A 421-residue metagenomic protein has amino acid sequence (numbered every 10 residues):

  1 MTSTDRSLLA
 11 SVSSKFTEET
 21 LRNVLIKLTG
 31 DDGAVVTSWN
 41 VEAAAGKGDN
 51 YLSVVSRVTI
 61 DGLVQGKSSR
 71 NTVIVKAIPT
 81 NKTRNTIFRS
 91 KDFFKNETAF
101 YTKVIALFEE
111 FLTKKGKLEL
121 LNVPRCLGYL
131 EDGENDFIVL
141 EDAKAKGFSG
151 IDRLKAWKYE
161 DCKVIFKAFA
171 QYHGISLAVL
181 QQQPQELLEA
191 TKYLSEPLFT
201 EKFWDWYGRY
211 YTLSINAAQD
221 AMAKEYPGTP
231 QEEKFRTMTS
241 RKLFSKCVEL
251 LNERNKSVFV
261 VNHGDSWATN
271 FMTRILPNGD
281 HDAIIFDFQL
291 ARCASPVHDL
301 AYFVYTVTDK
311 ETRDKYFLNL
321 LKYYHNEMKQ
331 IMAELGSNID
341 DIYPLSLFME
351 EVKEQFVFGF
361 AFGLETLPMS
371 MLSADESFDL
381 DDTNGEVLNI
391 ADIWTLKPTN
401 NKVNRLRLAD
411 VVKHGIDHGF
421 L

Functional and structural regions predicted by a protein language model:
T2, S7, K144-H263, M272-N278 (+1 more regions): ATP-dependent phospho-/nucleotidyl transfer catalytic cores
T2-V41: Juxta-kinase regulatory segment immediately upstream of eukaryotic protein kinase catalytic domains
F16, N96, E160, V164-K167 (+9 more regions): Generic recognition of stable, solvent-exposed alpha-helical segments in well-folded globular domains
E42-N216, R292, P296-V297, T312 (+1 more regions): Conserved ATP-binding subdomain of kinase catalytic cores across diverse folds
D49-L63, I74, T239-P296: Active-site acidic catalytic loop and adjacent metal/ATP-binding pocket of ATP-dependent phosphoryl transfer enzymes
A99, K103, L290-E334, G359-A391: Active-site activation/catalytic loop segments of kinase-like enzymes and analogous catalytic loops in related
R236-S240, D282, L321, L335-S346: Plant-skewed but cross-kingdom recognition/interaction modules and surfaces
Q330-L421: Helix-rich C-terminal or lid/interface subdomains of diverse kinases
